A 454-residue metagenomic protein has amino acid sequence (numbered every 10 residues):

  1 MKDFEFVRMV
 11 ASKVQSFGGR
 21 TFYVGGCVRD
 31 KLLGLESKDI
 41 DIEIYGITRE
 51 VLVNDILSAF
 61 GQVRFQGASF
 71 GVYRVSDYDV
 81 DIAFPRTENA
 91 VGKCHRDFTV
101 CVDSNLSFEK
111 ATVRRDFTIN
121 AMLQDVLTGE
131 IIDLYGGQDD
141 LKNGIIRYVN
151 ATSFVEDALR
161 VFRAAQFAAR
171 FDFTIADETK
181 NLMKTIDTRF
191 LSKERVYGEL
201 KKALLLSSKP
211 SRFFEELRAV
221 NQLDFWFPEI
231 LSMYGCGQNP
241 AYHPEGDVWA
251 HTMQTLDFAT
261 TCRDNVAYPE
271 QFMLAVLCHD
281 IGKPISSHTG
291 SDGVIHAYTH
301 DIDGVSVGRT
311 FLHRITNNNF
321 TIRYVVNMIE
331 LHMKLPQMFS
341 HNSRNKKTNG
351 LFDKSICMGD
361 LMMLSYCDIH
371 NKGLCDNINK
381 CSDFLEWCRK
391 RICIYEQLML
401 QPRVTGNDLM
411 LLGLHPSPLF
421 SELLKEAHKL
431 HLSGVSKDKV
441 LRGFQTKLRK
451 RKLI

Functional and structural regions predicted by a protein language model:
M1-I454: Catalytic cores of the polymerase beta-like nucleotidyltransferase superfamily and closely associated nucleotide
